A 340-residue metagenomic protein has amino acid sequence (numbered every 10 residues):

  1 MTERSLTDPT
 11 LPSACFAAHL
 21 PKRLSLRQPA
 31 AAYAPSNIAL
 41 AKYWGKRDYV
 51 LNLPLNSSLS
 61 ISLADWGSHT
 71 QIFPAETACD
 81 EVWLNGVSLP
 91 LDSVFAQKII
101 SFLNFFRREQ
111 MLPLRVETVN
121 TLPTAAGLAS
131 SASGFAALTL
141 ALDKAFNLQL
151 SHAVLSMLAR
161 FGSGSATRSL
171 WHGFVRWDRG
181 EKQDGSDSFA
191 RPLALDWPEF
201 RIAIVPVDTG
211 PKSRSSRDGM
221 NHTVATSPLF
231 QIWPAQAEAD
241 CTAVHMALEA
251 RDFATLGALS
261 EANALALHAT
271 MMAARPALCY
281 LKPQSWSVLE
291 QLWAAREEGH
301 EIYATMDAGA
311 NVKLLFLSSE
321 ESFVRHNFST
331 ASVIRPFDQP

Functional and structural regions predicted by a protein language model:
T2-A126, L140-H152, N327, I334-P340: ATP-binding N-lobe of GHMP and related small-molecule kinases
L6, C15, R108-L195: Gly/Ser-rich oxyanion-binding loop with an adjacent helix/lid that shapes the negatively charged ligand pocket
A39-K42, I61, S68-I72, A166-S169 (+3 more regions): Short beta-strand scaffold segments in enzyme catalytic cores
T70, L256, D307: Residue-level signal for inorganic ion chemistry
F95, G134-F135, D240, Q284 (+1 more regions): Catalytic-loop motifs flanking and including active-site residues across diverse enzymes
P123-A125, A273-A274, N311: Active-site-proximal beta-alpha loop/turn segments in soluble metabolic enzymes
V154-K282, W286-R296, H300-I302, L315-P340: ATP-dependent small-molecule kinase catalytic core of the GHMP/sugar-kinase superfamily and closely related
T305-N311: Short Gly/Ser/Thr- and Asp/Glu-enriched loop/turn motifs at secondary-structure junctions
